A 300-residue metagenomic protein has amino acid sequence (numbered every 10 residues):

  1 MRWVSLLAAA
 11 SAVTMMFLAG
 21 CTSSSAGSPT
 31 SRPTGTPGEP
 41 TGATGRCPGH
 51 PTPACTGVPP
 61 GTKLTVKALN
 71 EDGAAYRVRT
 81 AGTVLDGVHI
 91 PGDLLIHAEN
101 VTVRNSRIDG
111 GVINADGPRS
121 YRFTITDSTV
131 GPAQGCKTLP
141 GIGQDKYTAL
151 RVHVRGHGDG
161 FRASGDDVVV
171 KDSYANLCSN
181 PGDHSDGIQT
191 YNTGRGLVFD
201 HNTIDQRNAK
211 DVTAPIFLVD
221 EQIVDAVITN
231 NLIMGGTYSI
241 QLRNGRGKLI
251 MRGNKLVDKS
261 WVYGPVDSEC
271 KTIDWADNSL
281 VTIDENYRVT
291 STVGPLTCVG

Functional and structural regions predicted by a protein language model:
M1-A26, T30: Secretory targeting and sorting signals
A8-A9, G20, S31, V66 (+2 more regions): Generic detector of low-complexity/intrinsically disordered segments and short hydrophobic N-terminal stretches
S11-T14, E71, V78, I96 (+5 more regions): Short, solvent-exposed coil/turn segments
P29-P37: Extracellular mucin-like PTS domains
G38-D72, G247-K248, R252, K259-G300: Acidic, glycine- and Ser/Thr-rich low-complexity intrinsically disordered tracts in extracellular/secreted proteins
A43-L95, N100, S106-D109: N-terminal extracellular ligand-recognition/capping segment immediately after the signal peptide
L69-G73, I90-G92, D109-D116, S120 (+6 more regions): Extracellular beta-strand/beta-solenoid scaffold signature
G82-H89, N100-G110, S120-P132, Q144-D159 (+6 more regions): Right-handed parallel beta-helix
